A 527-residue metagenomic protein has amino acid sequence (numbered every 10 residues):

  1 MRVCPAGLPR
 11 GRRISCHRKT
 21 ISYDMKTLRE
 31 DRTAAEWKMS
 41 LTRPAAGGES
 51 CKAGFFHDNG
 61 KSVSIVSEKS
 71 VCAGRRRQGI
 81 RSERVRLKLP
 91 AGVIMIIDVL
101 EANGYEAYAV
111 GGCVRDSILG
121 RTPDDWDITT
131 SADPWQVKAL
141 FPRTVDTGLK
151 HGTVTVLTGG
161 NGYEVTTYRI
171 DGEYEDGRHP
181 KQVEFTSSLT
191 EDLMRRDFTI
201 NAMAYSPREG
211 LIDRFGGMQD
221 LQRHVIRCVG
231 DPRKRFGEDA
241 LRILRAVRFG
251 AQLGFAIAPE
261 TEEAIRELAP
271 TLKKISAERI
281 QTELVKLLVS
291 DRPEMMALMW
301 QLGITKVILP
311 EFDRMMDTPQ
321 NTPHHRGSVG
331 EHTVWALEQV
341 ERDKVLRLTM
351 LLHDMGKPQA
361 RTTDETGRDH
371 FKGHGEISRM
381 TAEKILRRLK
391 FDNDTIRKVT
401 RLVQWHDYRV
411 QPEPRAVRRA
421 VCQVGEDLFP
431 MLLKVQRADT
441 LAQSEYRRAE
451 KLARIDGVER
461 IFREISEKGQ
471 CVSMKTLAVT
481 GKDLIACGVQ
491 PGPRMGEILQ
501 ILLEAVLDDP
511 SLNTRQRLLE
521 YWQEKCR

Functional and structural regions predicted by a protein language model:
M1-V3, G7, G11-R13, S22 (+3 more regions): Catalytic cores of the polymerase beta-like nucleotidyltransferase superfamily and closely associated nucleotide
G47: DNA major-groove recognition helices of helix-turn-helix
